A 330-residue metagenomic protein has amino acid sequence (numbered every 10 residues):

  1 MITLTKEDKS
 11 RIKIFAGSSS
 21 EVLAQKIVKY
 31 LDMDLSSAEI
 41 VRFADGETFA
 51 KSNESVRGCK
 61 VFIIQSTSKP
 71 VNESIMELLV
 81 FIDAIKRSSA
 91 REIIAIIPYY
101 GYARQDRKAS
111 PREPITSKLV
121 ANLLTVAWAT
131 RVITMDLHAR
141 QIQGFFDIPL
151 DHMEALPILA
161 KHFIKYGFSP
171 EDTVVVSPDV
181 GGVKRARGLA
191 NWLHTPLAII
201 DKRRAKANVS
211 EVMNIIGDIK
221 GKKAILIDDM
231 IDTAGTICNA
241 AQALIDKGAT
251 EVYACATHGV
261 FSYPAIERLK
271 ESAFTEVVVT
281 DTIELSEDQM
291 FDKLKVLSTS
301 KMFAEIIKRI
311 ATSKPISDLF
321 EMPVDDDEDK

Functional and structural regions predicted by a protein language model:
M1-K330: PRPP-associated nucleotide enzymes
